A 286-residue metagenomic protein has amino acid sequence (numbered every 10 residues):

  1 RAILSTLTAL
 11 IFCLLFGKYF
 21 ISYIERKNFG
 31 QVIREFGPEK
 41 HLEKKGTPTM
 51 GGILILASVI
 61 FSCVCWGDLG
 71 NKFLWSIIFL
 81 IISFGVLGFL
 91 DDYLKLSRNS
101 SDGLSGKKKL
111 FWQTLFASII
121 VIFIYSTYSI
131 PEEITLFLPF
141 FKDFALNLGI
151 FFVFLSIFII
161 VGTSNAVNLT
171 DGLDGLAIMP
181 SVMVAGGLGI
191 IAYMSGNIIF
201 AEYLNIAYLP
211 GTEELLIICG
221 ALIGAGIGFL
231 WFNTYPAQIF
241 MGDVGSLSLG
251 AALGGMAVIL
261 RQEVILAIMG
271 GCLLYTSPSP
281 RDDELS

Functional and structural regions predicted by a protein language model:
R1-E25, A57-V86, I120-S126, E132-L136 (+4 more regions): Alpha-helical transmembrane segments
F20-E43, Y93-D102, R281, S286: Cytosolic, membrane-interface loops and tails of multi-pass inner-membrane proteins
I33, F144-N147, A207-P210: Helix-boundary and loop/linker segments of multi-pass membrane transporters
E43-P48, A145-G149, Y235-G242: Short, amphipathic, aromatic/basic-enriched membrane-interface segments that mark the entry/exit of transmembrane
G46-I55, K109-Q113: Select subsegments of transmembrane alpha-helices in polytopic membrane proteins, especially boundary-proximal
L87, L104, F111-I120: Short loop/hinge segments at the start of secondary-structure elements
D92, D171: Conserved hydrophobic/aromatic pocket- or pore-lining residues that grip, position, or stack substrates in active sites
S97-L104, F140-F144: Membrane interface segments of multi-pass transport proteins and intramembrane proteases
